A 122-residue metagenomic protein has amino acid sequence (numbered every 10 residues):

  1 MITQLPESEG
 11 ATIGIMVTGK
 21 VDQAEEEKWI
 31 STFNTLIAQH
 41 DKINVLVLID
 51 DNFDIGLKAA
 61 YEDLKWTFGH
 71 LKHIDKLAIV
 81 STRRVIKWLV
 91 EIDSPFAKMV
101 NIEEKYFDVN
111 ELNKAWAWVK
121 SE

Functional and structural regions predicted by a protein language model:
I2-E122: Amphipathic, Lys/Arg-enriched alpha-helical "gate/interface" segment within cytosolic domains that mediates
